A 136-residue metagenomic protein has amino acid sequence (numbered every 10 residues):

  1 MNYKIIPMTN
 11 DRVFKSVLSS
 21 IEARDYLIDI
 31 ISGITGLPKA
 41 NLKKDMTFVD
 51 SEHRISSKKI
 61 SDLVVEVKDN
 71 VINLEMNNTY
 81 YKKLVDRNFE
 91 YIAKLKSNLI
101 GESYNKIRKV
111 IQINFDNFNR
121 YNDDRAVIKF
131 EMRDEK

Functional and structural regions predicted by a protein language model:
M1-K136: Elongated, amphipathic alpha-helical interaction scaffolds
